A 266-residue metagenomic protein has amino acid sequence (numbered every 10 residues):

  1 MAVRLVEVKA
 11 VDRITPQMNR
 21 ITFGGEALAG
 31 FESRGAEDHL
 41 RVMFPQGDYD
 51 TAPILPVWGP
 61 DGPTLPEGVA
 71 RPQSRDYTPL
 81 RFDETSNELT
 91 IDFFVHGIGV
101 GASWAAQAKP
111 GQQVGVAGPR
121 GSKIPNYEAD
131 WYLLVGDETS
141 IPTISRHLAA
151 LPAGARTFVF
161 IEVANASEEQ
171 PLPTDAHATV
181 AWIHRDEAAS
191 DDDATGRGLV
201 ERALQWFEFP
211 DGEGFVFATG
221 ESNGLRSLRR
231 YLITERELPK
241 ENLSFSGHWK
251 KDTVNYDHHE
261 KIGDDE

Functional and structural regions predicted by a protein language model:
M1-E266: Extended, composition-driven regions rather than compact fold-specific motifs
